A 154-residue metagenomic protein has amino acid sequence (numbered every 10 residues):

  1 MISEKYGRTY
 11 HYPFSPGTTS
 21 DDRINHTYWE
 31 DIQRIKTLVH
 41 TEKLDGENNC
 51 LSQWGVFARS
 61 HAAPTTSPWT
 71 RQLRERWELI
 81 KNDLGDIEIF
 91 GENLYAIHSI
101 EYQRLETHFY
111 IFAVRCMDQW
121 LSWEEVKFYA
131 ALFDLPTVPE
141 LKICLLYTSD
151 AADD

Functional and structural regions predicted by a protein language model:
M1-E47, Q53-N82: Active-site-proximal "nucleotidyltransferase
G46, G91, A113: A residue-level signal for conserved active-site and pocket-lining positions in enzyme catalytic cores
N48-N49, C116: Short hydrophobic/aromatic residue motifs in ordered secondary structure
Q53, N93, V114: Residues immediately flanking
E88-E101, E106: Non-transmembrane, aqueous-exposed alpha-helical and coiled segments at domain scale
I100-L146: Conserved, well-structured core segments that form or line functional sites
Y147-D154: Conserved small/polar residues in nucleotide/adenosyl-binding loops
